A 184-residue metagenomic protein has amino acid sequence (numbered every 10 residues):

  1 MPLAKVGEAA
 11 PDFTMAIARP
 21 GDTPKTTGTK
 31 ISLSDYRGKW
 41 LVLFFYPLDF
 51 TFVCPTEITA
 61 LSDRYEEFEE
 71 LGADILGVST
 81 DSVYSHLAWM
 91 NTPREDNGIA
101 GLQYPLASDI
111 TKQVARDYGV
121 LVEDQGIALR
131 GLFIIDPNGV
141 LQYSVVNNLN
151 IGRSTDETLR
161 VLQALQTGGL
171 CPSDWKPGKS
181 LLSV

Functional and structural regions predicted by a protein language model:
M1-V184: Chalcogenol-based redox active-site neighborhoods
